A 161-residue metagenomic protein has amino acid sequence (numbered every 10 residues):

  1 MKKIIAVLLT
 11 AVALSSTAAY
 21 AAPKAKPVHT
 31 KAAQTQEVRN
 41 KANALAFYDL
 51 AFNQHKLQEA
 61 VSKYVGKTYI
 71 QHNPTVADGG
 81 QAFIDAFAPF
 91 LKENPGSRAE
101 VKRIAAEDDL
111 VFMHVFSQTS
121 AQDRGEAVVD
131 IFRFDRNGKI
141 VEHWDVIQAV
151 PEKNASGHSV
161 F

Functional and structural regions predicted by a protein language model:
M1-I4: Positively charged n-region of N-terminal signal peptides that target proteins for export
V7-S16: Bacterial N-terminal signal peptides
A19-F161: C-terminal and inter-domain tail/linker signature
